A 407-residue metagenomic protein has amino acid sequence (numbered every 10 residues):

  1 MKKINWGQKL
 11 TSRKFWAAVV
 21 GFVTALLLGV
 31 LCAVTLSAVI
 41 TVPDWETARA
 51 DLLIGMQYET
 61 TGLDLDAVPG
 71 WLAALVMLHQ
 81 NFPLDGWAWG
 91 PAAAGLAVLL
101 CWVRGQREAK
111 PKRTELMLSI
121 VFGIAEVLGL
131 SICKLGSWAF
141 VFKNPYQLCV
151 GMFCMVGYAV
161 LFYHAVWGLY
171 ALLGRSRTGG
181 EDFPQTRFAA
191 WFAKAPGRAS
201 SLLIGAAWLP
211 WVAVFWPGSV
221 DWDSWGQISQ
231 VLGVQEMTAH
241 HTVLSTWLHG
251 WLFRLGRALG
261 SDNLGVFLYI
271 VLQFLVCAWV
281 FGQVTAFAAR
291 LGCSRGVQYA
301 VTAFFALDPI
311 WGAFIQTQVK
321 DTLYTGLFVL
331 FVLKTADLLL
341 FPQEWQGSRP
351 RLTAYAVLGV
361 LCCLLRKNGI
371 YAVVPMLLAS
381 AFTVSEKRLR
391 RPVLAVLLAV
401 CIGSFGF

Functional and structural regions predicted by a protein language model:
T24-L31, W87-G123, Q147-W208: Start-transfer (signal-anchor) and selected internal transmembrane alpha helices of multi-pass inner/ER membrane
T24-P43, S119-C133, K194-V220, V400-F407: Transmembrane signal-anchor helices characteristic of membrane glycosylation enzymes that use polyprenol
K110-E115, G197-A199, V284-L307, G326: Transmembrane-helix signature of polytopic, membrane-embedded enzymes that assemble or transfer cell-envelope glycans
V160, V271-G292: Transmembrane-helix motifs of polytopic, lipid-linked glycan transferases
I204, Q298-P309, G359-C363: Short helix- or helix-capping micro-motifs that position conserved polar/aromatic residues at function-defining sites
F215-Q227, E236-L252, G260-L264: Extracytoplasmic catalytic/substrate-binding loops of multi-pass membrane glycan-assembly enzymes
S219, G226-Q227, Y371, P392-F407: Juxtamembrane membrane-water interface segments immediately following transmembrane helices in multi-pass
R351-R366, A399-F405: Membrane-interface alpha helices of multi-pass inner-membrane proteins
